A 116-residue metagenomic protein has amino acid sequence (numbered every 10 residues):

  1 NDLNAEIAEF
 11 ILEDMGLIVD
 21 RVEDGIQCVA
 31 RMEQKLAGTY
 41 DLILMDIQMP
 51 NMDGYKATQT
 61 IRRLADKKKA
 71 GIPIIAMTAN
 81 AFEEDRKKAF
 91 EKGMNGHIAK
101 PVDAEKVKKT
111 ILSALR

Functional and structural regions predicted by a protein language model:
N1-R116: C-terminal compact regulatory domains
